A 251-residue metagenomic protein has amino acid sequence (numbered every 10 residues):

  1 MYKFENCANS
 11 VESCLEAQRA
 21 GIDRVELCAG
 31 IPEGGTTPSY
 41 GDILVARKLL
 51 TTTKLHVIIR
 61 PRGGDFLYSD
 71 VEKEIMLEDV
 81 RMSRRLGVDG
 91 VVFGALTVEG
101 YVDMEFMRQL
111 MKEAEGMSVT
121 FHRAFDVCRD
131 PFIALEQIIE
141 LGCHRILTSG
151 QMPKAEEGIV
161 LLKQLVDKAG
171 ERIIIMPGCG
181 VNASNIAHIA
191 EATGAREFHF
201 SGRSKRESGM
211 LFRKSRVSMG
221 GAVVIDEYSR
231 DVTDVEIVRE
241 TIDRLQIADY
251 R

Functional and structural regions predicted by a protein language model:
Y2-N6, V25-L27, L55-I59, V91-F93 (+4 more regions): Hydrophobic faces of well-ordered beta-strands that scaffold small-molecule active sites in alpha/beta enzyme cores
N9-R19, L67-D79, D126-L141, L165 (+2 more regions): Catalytic cores of alpha/beta
E12-L15, I31-K54, V71-K73, A95-E115 (+4 more regions): Active-site-adjacent beta->alpha loops and helix N-cap segments on the catalytic face of soluble alpha/beta enzymes
A17, S83, L110, H122 (+5 more regions): Conserved, mostly hydrophobic/aromatic
R24-G35, M82, L86-E99, C143-E156 (+1 more regions): Glycine-rich phosphate-binding active-site loops on the catalytic face of alpha/beta enzymes
L44-R84: Structural motif corresponding to the early beta-alpha repeats
L141-C179: A contiguous pocket-lining binding segment that forms or flanks enzyme active sites
A169-R251: C-terminal alpha-helical cap/extension of soluble enzyme domains
